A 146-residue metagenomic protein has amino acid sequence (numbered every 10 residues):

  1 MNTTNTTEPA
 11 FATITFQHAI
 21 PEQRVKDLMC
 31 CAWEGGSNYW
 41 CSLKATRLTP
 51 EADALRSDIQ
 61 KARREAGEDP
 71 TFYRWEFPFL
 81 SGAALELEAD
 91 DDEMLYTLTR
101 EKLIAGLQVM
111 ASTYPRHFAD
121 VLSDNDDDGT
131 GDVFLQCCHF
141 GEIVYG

Functional and structural regions predicted by a protein language model:
N2-G82, L87: Long, contiguous N-terminal structural blocks used for assembly/anchoring
F16-R24, P50, M94, L98-A105 (+1 more regions): Alpha-helix boundary/N-cap detector
W75-E76, L87, L103-L107, A111: Long, low-complexity intrinsically disordered regions enriched in Ser/Thr/Pro/Gly
L87-M94: Short acidic, glycine-rich loop/turn motifs
H117-Y145: Acidic, proline/glycine-rich low-complexity IDRs
